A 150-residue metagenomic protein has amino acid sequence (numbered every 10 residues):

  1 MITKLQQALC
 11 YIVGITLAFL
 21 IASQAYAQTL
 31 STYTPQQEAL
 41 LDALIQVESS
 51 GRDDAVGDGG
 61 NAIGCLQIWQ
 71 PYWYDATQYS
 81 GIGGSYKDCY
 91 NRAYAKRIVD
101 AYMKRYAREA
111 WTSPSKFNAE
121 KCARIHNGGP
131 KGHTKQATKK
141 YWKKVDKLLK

Functional and structural regions predicted by a protein language model:
I2-I12: Bacterial N-terminal signal peptides that target proteins for export
Q7, I15, Y33-Q37: N-terminal leader and targeting sequences that precede the mature domain
Y11-L20: Bacterial N-terminal signal peptides
S23-A27: Sec/Tat signal peptide C-region and signal peptidase I cleavage site
L30-E38, D58-A62, L66, D88-K96 (+2 more regions): Solvent-exposed, acidic/flexible segments
P35-R52, I68, V99, K121-P130: Short, functionally critical alpha-helical segments immediately adjacent to catalytic or ligand/cofactor-binding
E48, V56-D75: Short N-proximal segments of mature Sec-exported proteins
Q70-H133, W142-K150: Alpha-helical segment that forms one wall of the substrate-binding/catalytic cleft in peptidoglycan-active domains
